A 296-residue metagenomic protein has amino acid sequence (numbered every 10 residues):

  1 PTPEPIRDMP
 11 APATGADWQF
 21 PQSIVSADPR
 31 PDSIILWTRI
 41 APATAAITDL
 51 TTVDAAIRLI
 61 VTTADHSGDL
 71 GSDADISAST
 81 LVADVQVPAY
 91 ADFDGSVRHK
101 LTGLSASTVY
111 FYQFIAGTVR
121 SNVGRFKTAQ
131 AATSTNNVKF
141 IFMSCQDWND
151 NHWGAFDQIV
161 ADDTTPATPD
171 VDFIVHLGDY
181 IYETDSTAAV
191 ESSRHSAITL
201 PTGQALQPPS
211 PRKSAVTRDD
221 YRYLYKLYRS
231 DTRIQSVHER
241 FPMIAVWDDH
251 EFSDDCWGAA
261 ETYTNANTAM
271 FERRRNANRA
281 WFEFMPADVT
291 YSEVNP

Functional and structural regions predicted by a protein language model:
P5-P296: Metal-dependent phosphoester/phosphodiester hydrolase catalytic core
